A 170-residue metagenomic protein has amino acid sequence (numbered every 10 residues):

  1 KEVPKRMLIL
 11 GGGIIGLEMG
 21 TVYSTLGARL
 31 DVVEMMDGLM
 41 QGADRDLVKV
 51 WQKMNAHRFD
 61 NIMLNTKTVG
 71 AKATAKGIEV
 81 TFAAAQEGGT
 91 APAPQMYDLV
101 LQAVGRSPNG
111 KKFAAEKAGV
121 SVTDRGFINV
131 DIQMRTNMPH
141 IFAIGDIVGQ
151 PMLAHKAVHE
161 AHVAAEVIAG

Functional and structural regions predicted by a protein language model:
K1-K5, Q95-I168: FAD-site-proximal beta/loop scaffold in flavoenzymes
E2-A43, L153: Rossmann-like NAD(P)H-binding beta-loop-alpha module
S24, A75, A165-A169: Generic helix-packing signal
L26-I132: A Rossmann-like FAD-binding core segment of flavoenzymes
A85-G88, G149, G170: Short beta-turn/strand-loop junction motif enriched in small, turn-promoting residues
